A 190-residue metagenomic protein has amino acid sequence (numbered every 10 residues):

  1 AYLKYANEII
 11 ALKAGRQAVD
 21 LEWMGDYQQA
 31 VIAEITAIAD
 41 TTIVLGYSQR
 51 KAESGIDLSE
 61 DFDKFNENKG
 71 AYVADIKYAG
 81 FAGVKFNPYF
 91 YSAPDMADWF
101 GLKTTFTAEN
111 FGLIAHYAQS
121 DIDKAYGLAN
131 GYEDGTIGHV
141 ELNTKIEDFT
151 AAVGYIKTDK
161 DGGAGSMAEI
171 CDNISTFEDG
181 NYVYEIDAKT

Functional and structural regions predicted by a protein language model:
A1-E60, I76-V84, Y155-K157: Outer membrane beta-barrel
A6, G25-V31, N68-Y72, M96-F100 (+2 more regions): Residues that define the transmembrane beta-barrel architecture of outer-membrane proteins
Q29-I32, K51, E60-K64, D121 (+1 more regions): Flexible, surface-exposed loop regions and adjacent strand-edge segments of Gram-negative outer-membrane beta-barrel
I38-K51, N66-Y72, T176-Y182: Short, basic, helix/turn surface patches
L58-S59, D63, E67-Y78, A82-Y89 (+2 more regions): Outer membrane beta-barrel transmembrane domains
F86, F90-T190: Outer-membrane beta-barrel pore domains
